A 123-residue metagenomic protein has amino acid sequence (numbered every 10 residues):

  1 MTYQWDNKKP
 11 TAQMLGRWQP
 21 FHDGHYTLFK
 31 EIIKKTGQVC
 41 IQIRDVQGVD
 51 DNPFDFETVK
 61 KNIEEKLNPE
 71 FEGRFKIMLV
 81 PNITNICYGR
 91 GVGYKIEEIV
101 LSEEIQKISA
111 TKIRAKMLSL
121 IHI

Functional and structural regions predicted by a protein language model:
M1-I121: Nucleotidyltransferase catalytic core that binds NTPs
